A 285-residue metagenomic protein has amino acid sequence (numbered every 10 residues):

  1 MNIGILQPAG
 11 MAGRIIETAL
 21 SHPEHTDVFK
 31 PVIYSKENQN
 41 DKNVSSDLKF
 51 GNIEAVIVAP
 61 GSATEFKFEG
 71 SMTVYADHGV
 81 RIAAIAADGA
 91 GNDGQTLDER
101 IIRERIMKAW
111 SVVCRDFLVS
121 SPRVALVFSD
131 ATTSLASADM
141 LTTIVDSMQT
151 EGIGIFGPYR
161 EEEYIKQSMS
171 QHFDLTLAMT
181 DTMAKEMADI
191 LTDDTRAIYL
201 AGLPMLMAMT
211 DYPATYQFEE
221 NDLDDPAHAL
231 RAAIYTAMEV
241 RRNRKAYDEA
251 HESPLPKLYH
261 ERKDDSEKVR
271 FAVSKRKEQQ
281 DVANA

Functional and structural regions predicted by a protein language model:
M1-V32, E37-A285: Anion-binding alpha/beta catalytic cores of soluble intermediary-metabolism enzymes, centered on
